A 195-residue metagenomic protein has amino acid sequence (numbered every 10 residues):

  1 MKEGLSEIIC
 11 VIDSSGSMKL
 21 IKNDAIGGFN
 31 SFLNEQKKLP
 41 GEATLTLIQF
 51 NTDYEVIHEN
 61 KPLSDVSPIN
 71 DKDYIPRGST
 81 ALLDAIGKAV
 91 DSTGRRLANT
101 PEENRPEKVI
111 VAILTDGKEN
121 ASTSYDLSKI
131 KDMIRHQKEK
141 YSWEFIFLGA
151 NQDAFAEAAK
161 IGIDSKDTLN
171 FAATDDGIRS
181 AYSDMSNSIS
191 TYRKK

Functional and structural regions predicted by a protein language model:
M1-K195: Acidic, low-complexity intrinsically disordered regions
